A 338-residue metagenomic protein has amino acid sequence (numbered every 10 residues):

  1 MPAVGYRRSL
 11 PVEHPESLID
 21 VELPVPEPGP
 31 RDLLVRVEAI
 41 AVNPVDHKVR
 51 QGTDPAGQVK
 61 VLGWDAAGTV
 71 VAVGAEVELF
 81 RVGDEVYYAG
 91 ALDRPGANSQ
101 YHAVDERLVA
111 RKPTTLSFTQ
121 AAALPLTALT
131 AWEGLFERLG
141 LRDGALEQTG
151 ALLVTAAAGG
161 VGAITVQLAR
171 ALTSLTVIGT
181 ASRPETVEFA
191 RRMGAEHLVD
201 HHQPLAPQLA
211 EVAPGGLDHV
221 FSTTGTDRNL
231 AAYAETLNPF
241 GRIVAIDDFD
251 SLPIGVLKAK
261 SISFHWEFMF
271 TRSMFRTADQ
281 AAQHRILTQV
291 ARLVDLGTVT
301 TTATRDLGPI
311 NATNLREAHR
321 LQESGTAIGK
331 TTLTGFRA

Functional and structural regions predicted by a protein language model:
P24-A41, R50-D93: Glycine-rich beta-strand-centered segment in the early N-terminal region that forms part of a ligand/cofactor-binding
A75-E76, G179-F189, D227-R228, D250-S251: Short glycine/proline-centered loop/turn elements that form peptide/ligand docking sites
D93-E106: A structural motif shared across PLP-dependent enzymes of the aminotransferase-like
T119: C-terminal boundary of histidine-terminating zinc-finger modules
A122-Q203: Mid-domain Rossmann-like dinucleotide-binding core that forms the NAD(H)/NADP(H) cofactor-binding site
D143-E147, L198-E267: Glycine-rich cofactor phosphate-binding loops and adjacent beta1-alpha1 units of small-molecule cofactor enzyme domains
V256-L307: C-terminal substrate-binding/catalytic core of Rossmann-like NAD(P)-dependent dehydrogenases/reductases
R292-R305, R316-A338: C-terminal capping/lid region of NAD(P)-dependent oxidoreductase domains
